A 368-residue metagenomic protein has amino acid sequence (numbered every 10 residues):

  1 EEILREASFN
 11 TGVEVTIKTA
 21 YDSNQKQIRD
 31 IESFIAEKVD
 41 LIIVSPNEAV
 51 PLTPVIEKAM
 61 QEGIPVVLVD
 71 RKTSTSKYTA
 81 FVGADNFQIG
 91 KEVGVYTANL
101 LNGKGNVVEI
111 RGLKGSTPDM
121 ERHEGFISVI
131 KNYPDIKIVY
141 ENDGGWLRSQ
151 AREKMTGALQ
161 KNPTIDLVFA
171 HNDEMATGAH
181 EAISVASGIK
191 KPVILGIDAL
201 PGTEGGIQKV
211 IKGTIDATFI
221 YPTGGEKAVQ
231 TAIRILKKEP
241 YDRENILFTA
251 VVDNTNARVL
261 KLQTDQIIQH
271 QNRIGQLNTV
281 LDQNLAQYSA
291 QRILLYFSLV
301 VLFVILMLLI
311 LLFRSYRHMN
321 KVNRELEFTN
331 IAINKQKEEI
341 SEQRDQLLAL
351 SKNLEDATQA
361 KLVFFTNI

Functional and structural regions predicted by a protein language model:
L4, E92-I136, Y140-E141, A232 (+1 more regions): An alpha-beta-alpha
I17-T19, S74-Y96, E109-L113, E141 (+1 more regions): Short beta-strand elements at the ligand-binding edges of bilobed clamshell
Q27, V82-V107, Q150-R152, A176 (+2 more regions): Hydrophobic alpha-helical segments within soluble ligand-binding/sensing domains
L41-M60, F126, Y140, G144-E204: Hydrophobic alpha-helical
A49-Q88, N99, N106, G112 (+1 more regions): Flexible loop/hinge segments that line or gate small-molecule binding clefts
K114, P118, V129-I130, G225-V300: Hinge/cleft segment of the Venus flytrap/periplasmic-binding protein
K191-V193, I197-D253: Flexible loop/turn connectors
T279, Q283-A286, A290-Y296, V300-V363: Amphipathic alpha-helical coiled-coil "transmission" helices that mediate dimerization and conformational coupling
